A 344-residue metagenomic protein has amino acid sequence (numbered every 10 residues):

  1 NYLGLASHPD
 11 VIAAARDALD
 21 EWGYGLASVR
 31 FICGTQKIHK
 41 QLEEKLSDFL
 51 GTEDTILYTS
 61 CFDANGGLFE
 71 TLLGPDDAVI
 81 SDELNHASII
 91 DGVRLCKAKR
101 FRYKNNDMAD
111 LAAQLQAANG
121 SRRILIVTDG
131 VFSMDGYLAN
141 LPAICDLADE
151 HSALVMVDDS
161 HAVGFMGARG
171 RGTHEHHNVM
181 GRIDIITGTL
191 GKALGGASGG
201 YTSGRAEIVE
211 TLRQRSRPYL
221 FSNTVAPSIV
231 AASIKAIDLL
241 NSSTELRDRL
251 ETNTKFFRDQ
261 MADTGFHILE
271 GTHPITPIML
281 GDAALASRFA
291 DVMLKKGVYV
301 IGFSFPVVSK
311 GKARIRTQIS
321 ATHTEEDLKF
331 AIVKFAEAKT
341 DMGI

Functional and structural regions predicted by a protein language model:
N1, F101, N105-V157: Active-site phosphate-binding strand-loop segment of PLP-dependent enzymes
L5, D248-G297, V307, K312 (+2 more regions): Conserved PLP-binding catalytic core of the aspartate aminotransferase-like
I12-C61: Conserved N-terminal alpha-helix of the aminotransferase class I/II PLP-enzyme fold
D17, E21, D48, K295-V298 (+1 more regions): PLP-dependent enzyme catalytic core of the Aspartate aminotransferase-like
L68-A87: Conserved PLP-anchoring active-site segment centered on the Schiff-base-forming lysine
C96, E150-H151, T264, K296 (+1 more regions): Helix C-cap/helix->beta junction micro-motif
H151-L154, H161, M166-T272, L285: Active-site C-terminal subdomain of aminotransferase-like
